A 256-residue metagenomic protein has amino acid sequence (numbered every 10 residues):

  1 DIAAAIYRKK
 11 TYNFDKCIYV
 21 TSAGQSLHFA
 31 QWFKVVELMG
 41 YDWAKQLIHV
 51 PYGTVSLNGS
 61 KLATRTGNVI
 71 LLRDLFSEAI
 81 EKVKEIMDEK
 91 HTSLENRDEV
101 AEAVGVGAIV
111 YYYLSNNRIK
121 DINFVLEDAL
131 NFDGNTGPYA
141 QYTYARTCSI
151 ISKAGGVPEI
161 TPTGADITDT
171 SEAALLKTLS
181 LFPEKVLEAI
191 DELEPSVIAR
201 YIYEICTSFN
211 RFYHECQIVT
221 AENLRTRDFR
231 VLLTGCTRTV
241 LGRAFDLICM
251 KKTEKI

Functional and structural regions predicted by a protein language model:
D1-I256: Non-catalytic interaction-recognition regions
